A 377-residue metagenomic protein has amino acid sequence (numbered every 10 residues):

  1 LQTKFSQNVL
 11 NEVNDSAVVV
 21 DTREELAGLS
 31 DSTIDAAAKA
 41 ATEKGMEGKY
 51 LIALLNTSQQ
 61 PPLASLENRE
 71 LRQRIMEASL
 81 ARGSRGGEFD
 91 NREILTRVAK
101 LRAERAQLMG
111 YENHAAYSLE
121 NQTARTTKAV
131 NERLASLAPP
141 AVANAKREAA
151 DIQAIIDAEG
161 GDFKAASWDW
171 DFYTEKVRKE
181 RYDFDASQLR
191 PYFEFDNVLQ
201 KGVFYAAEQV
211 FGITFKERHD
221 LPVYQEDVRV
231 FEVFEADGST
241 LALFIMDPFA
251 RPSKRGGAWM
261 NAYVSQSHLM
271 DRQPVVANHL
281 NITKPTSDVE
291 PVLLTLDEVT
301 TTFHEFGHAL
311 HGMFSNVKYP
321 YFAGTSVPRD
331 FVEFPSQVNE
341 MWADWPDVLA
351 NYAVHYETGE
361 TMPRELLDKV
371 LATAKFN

Functional and structural regions predicted by a protein language model:
T3-A53, L101, Q107-K284, V332 (+1 more regions): Active-site-proximal, well-structured secondary-structure segments within enzyme catalytic domains
N56, Q60, A64-R69, V230 (+1 more regions): His/Glu-rich zincin catalytic helix
Q60-P62, G83-E88, L119-V130: Second-shell loop/turn segments in exported
S65-G83: Short, charge-rich amphipathic alpha-helices with coiled-coil/heptad character
G87, N91, D196, D288-V299 (+1 more regions): Alpha-helix N-cap/helix-initiation motif
E88-L101: Short, 15-30-residue, compositionally biased linear elements with alpha-helical propensity or flexible coil
A103-G110, A207, K284, E290-M313 (+1 more regions): Active-site recognition of the HExxH zinc-binding catalytic motif
E305, A309-W342: Zinc-dependent metallopeptidase catalytic helix centered on the HExxH motif and its immediate flanking segment
